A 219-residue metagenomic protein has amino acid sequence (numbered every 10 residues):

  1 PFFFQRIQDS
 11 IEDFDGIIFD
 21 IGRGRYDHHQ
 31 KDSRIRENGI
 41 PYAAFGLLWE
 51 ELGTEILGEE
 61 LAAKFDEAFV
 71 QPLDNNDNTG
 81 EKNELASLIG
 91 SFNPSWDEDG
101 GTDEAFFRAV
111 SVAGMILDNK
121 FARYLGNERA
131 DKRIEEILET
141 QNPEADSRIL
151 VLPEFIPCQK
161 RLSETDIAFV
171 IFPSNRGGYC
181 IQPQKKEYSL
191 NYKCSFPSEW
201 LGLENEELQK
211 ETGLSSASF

Functional and structural regions predicted by a protein language model:
F2-R23: N-terminal small/polar loop signature for handling phosphorylated ligands or for N-terminal nucleophile
S10-F14, S33-G39, E81-F219: C-terminal accessory domains and tails appended to enzymatic cores
G16-P94: A basic- and aromatic-enriched beta-loop-alpha substructure that forms the phosphate/nucleotide- and DNA/RNA-contacting
